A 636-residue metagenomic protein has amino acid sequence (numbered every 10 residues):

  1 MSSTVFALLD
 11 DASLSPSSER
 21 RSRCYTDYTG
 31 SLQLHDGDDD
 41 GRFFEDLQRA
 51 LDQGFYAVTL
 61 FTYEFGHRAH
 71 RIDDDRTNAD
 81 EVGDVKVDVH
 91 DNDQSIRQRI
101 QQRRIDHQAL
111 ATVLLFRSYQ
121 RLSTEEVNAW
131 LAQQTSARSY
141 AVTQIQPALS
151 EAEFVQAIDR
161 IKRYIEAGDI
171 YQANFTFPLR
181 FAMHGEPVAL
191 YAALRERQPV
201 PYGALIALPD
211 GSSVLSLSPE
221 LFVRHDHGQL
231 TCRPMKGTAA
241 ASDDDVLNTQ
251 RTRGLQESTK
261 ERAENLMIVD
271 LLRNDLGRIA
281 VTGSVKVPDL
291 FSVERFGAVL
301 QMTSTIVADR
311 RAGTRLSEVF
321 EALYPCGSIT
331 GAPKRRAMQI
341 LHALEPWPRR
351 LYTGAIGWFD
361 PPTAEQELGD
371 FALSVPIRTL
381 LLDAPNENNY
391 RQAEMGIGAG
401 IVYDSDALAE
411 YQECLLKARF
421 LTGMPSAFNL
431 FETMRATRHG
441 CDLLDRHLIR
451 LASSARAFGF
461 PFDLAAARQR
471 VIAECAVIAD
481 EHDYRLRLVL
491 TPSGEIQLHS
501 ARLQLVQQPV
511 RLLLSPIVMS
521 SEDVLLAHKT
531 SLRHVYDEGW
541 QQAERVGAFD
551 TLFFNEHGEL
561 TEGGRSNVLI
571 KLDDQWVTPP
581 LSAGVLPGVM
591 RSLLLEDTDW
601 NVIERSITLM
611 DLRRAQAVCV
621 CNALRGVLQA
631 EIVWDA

Functional and structural regions predicted by a protein language model:
M1-R438, F553-N555: Extended alpha-helical targeting/anchoring segments, especially N-terminal organellar/secretory targeting helices
N265, M302, A409-R485, V489-A636: Helix-start/capping segments and mature chain N-termini
